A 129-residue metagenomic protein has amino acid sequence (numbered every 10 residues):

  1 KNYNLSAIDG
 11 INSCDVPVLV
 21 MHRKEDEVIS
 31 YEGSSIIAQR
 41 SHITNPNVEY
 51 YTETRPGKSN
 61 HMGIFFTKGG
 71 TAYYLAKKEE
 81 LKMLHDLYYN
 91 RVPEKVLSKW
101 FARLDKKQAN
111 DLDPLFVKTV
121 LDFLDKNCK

Functional and structural regions predicted by a protein language model:
K1-Y3, G10: Hydrolase active-site cap/lid region
A7, V16, S30-I43, K77: Short alpha-helix in the alpha/beta-hydrolase fold that links the catalytic acid
D9-N12, K129: Surface-exposed acidic, glycine-flexible loop patches that form ligand/cofactor-binding and adhesion interfaces
S13-D15, V20-H22, D26: Short beta-strand/loop motif that positions the catalytic acidic residue of the alpha/beta-hydrolase fold
R23, E27-R40, D122-K129: C-terminal/domain-terminus segments
P46-K129: C-terminal catalytic histidine-bearing segment of alpha/beta-hydrolase fold enzymes
